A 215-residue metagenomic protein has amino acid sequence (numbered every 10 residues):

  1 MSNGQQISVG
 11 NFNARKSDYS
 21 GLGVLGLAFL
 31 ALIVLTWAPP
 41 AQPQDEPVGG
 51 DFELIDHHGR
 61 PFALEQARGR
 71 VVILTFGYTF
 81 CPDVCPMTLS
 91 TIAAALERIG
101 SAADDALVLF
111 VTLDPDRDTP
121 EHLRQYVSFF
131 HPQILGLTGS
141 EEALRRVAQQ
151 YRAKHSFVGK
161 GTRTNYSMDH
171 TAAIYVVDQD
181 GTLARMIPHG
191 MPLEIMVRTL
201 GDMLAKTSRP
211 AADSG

Functional and structural regions predicted by a protein language model:
M1-D51, I55, M203-K206, D213-G215: N-terminal targeting signals for export/organelle localization
P47-V48, V71, D169-T171: Short, small/polar residue-rich loop motifs at catalytic or cofactor-binding pockets
F52-V72, L96: A short beta-strand-turn-helix
E65-T88, I92: Short active-site neighborhood of thiol/selenol oxidoreductases, capturing the structured segment around
V71, L96-A103, F130, I134 (+3 more regions): Sec/Tat-exported extracytoplasmic proteins
I73-L74, V108, I174: Hydrophobic beta-strand anchors of alpha/beta hydrolase catalytic cores
M87-V147: Structural microenvironment flanking redox-active thiols in thiol-disulfide oxidoreductases
A143-T199: Thiol/disulfide oxidoreductase modules built on the thioredoxin-like
